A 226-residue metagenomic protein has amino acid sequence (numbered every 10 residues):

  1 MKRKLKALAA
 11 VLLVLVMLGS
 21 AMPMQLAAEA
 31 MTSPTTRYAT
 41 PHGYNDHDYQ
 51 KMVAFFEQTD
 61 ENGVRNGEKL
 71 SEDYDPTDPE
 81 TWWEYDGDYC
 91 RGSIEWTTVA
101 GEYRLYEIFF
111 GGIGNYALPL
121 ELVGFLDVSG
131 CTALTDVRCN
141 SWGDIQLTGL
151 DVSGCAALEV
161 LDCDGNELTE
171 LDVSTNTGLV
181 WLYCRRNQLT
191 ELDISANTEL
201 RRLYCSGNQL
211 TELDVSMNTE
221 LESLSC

Functional and structural regions predicted by a protein language model:
R3-K4, L8, M24-D136, A156 (+3 more regions): N-terminal capping/linker segments that flank leucine-rich repeat
L13-A21: Hydrophobic core
Y106-I108, V137-N140, L161-C163, L182-C184 (+2 more regions): Conserved hydrophobic beta-strand positions in leucine-rich repeat
I113, L120-E121, W142-I145, N166 (+2 more regions): Surface-exposed loop/turn segments connecting beta-strands in extracellular beta-rich domains
V123-L126, V137, L147-L150, L171 (+2 more regions): Canonical leucine-rich repeat
V215, T219-C226: Low-complexity/repetitive intrinsically disordered segments
